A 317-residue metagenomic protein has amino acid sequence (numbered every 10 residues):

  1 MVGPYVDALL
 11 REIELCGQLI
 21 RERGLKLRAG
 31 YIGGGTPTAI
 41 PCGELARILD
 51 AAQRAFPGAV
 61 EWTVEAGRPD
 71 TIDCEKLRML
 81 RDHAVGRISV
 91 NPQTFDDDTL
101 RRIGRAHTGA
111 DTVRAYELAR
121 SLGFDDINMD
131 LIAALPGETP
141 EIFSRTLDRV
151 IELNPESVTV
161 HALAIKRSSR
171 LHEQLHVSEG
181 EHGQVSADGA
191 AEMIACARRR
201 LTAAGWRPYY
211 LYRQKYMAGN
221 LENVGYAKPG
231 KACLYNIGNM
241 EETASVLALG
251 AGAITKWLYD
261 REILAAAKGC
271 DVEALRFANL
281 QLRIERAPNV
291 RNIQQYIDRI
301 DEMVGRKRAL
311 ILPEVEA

Functional and structural regions predicted by a protein language model:
M1-A197: Conserved non-cysteine loop/helix-boundary elements of the Radical SAM core domain that shape
L9, G225-A317: Radical SAM enzyme core and accessory elements
Q18-R21, P57, H176, T202 (+3 more regions): Generic surface-pattern signal
A39-I40, A218-N220, K256-L258: Short catalytic/ligand-binding loop motif for oxyanion handling, primarily in non-cytosolic enzymes, centered on
L163, Q214, G252: Histidine- and/or cysteine-centered catalytic micro-motif in compact active-site loops
S168-L249: A C-terminal junction/extension of Radical SAM enzymes
